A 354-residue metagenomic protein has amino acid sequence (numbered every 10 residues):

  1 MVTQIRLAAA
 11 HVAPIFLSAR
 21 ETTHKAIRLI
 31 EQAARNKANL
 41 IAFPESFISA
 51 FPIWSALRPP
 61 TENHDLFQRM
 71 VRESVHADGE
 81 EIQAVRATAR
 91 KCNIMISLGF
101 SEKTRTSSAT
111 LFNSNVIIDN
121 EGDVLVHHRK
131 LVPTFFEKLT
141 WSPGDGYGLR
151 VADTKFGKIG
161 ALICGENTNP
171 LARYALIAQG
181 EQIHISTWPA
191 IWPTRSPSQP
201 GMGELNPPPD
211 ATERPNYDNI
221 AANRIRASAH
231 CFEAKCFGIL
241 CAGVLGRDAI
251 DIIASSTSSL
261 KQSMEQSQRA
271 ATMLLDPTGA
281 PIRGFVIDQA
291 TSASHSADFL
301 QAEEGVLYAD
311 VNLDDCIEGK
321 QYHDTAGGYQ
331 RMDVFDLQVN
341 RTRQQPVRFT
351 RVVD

Functional and structural regions predicted by a protein language model:
M1-L40: N-terminal glycine-/serine-/threonine-rich phosphate-binding loop
Q4-F16, S114, H127-R129, V151 (+2 more regions): Active-site-proximal beta-strand elements of phosphoester/diester hydrolases
F47-H64, S108: Metal-dependent catalytic neighborhoods of phosphoester/phosphodiester hydrolases
S49, I53-A56, V116, H127-V132 (+1 more regions): Short beta->alpha transition motifs characteristic of CBS
H76-S97, K158, C164-L307: CN hydrolase (nitrilase-like) catalytic-core segments centered on the catalytic cysteine and neighboring Lys/Glu
N115-V116, G122, T272: Generic short beta-strand
K130-G144, A290-K320: A short, polar/charged loop-to-alpha-helix boundary motif
R150-Q182, W188, D315-D354: Cysteine/selenocysteine-centered motifs that mediate thiol-based redox chemistry or coordinate metal-sulfur cofactors
